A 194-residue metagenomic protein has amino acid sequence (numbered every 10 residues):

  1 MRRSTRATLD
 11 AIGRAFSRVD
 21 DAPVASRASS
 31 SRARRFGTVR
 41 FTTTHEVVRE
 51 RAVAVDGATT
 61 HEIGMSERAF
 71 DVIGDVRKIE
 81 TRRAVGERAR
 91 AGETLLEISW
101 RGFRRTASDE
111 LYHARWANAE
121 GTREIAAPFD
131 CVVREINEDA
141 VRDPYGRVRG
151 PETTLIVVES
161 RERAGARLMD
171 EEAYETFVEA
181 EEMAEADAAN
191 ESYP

Functional and structural regions predicted by a protein language model:
M1-R2: Context-dependent free N-terminus signature
L9-D109, E152-L155, E159-R163, R167-P194: Acidic, low-complexity mobile loops and tails
H45, D75-K78, A119-E135: Generic structural motif
E50-V53, E135-D143: Short, conserved beta-turn/loop elements at beta-strand boundaries and strand-helix junctions
R82-A84, P128, P144: Proline-rich low-complexity regions
I98-A126, R142-G146: Short, Lys/Arg- and Gly-enriched loop/turn segments at beta-strand edges
V148-G150: Short glycine/proline-enriched loop/turn "hinge" motifs that connect secondary-structure elements and lie
